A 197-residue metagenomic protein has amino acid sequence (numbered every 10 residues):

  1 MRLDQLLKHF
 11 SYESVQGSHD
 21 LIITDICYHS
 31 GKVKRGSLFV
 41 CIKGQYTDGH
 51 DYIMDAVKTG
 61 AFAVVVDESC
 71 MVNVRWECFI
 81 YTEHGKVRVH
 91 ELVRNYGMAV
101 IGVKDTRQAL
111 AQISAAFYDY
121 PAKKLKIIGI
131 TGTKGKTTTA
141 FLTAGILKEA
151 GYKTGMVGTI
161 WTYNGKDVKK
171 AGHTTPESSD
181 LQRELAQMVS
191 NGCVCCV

Functional and structural regions predicted by a protein language model:
M1-Q112: N-terminal leader/targeting and accessory segments in enzymes
G102, Q108-V197: Phosphate-binding loop of NTP-binding sites
